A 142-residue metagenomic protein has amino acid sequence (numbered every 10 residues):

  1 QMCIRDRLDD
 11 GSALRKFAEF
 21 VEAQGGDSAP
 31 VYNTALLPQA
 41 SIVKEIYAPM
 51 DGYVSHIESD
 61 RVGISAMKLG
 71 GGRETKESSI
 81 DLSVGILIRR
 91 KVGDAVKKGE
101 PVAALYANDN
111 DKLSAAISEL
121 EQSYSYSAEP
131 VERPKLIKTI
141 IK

Functional and structural regions predicted by a protein language model:
Q1-K142: Well-ordered secondary-structure scaffolds
